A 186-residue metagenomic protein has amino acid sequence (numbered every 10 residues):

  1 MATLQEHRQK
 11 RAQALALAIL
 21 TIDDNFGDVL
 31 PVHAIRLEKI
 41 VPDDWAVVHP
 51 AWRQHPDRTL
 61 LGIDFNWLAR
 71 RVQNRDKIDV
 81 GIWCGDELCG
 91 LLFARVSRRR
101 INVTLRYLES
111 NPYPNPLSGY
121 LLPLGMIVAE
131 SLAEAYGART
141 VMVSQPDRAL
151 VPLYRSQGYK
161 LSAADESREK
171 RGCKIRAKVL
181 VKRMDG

Functional and structural regions predicted by a protein language model:
M1-P116, S131-M142, S156-G186: Non-catalytic substrate-recognition and accessory regions of acyl/acetyltransferase enzymes
N102-V103, L122, P146, L150 (+1 more regions): Flexible domain-boundary/linker segments
P116-V128: Conserved acetyl-CoA pyrophosphate-binding loop and the N-cap/start of the following alpha-helix in GNAT-like
G125-E130, Q145-S156: Eukaryote-skewed repeat-based solenoidal scaffolds used as protein-protein interaction platforms, primarily
